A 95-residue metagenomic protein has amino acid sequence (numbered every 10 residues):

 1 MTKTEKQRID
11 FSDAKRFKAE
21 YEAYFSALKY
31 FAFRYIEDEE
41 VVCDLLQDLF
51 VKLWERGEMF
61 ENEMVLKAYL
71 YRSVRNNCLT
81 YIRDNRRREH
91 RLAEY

Functional and structural regions predicted by a protein language model:
M1-A27, R34: N-terminal module of bacterial RNA polymerase sigma factors
D10, F50-V65, D84-R86: Sigma70-family region 2
A23, Y35, R72-S73, Y81: Conserved catalytic core of Hanks-type protein kinase domains
Y30, D44-V51, M64-N76: Structural recognition of an alpha-helix C-terminal capping motif at a helix-to-coil junction
R75-L92: Arg/Lys-rich amphipathic alpha helix in sigma70-family domain 2
